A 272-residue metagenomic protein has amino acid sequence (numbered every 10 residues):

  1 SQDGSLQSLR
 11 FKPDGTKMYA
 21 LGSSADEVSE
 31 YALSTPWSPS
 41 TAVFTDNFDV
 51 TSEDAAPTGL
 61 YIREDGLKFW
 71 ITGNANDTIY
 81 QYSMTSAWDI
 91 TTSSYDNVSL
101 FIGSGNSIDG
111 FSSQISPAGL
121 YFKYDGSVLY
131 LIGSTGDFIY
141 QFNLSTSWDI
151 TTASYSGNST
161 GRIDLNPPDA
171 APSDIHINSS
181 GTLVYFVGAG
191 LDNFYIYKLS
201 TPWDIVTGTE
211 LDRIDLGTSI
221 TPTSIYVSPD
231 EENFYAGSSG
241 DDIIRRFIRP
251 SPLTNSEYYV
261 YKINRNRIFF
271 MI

Functional and structural regions predicted by a protein language model:
S1, V43-E53, S94-S113, S154-P168 (+1 more regions): Surface-exposed loop and turn segments in beta-propeller and other repeat-based domains that flank or scaffold
P13-D14, I62-D65, Y124-D125, I177-S180 (+1 more regions): Residue-level detector of Asp-centered blade-edge/turn motifs that repeat once per structural unit in beta-propeller
S23, N74, S134, A189 (+1 more regions): Short loop/turn segments immediately following the C-termini of beta-strands
E30-S40, Y82-S93, Q141-A153, K198-V206 (+1 more regions): Short loop/turn segments immediately following beta-strands, especially the blade-tip and inter-blade linker loops
T223-N255: Blade-level signature of beta-propeller repeat domains, shared across WD40, Kelch, NHL, RCC1 and BNR/Asp-box propellers
S251-I272: Enriched but not universal
